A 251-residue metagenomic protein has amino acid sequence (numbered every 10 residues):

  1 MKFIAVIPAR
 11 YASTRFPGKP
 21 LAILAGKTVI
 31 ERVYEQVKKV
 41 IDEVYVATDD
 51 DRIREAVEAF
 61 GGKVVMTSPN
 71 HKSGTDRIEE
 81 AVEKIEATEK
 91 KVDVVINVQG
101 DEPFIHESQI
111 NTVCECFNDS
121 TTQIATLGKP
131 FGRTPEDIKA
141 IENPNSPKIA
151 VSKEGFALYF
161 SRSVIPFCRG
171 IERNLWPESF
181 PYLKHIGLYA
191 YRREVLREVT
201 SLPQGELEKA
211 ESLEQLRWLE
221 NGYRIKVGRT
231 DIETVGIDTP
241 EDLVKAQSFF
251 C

Functional and structural regions predicted by a protein language model:
K2-T48: N-terminal glycine-rich phosphate-binding loop and ensuing alpha1 helix
I41, K90-V92, S120-Q123, Y223: Short, high-confidence coil segments that cap the C-terminus of an alpha-helix and link into the following beta-strand
Y45, R52-T112: Short phosphate-binding loop-to-helix
T48-D49, I105, Y191, D238: A conserved hydrophobic position in a structured secondary element of the catalytic/binding core that shapes
H106-L202: Conserved core of the sugar-phosphate nucleotidyltransferase
N174-C251: Conserved alpha/beta core of the MobA/IspD/sugar-nucleotide pyrophosphorylase nucleotidyltransferase superfamily
